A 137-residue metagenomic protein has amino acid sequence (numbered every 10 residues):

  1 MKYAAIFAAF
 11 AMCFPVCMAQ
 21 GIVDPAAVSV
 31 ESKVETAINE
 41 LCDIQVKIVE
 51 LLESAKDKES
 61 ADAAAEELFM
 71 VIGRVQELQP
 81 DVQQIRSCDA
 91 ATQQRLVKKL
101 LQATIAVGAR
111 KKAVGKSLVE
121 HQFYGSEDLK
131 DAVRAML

Functional and structural regions predicted by a protein language model:
M1-A4: Positively charged n-region of N-terminal signal peptides that target proteins for export
I6-P15: Bacterial N-terminal signal peptides
Q20-F69, D131-L137: Immediate post-signal-peptide N-terminus of mature secreted/exported proteins
V71-L137: Compact alpha-helical subdomains of small soluble proteins
